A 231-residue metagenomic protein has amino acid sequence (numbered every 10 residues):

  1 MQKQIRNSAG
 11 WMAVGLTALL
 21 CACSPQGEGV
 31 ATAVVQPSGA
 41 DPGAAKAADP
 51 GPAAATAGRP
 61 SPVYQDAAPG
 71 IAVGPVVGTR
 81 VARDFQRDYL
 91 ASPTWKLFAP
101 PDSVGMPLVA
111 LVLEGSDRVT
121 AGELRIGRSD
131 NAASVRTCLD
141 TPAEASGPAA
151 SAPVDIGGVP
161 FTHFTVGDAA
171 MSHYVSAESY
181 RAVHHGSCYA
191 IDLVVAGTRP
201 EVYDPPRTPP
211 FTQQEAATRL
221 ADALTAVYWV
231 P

Functional and structural regions predicted by a protein language model:
Q2-M12: Bacterial N-terminal signal peptides that target proteins for export
L19-A22: C-terminal motif of bacterial Sec signal peptides marking the signal peptidase cleavage site
S24-Q26: Bacterial signal peptide processing site
V30-V77: N-terminal low-complexity, Pro/Thr/Ser-rich intrinsically disordered segments that act as propeptides or flexible
V34-V35, I71, V77-R80, V195-P231: Surface-exposed amphipathic alpha-helical segments
P60, A68-P69, V81-T212: Conserved polar/disulfide-associated segments of primarily extracytoplasmic proteins
